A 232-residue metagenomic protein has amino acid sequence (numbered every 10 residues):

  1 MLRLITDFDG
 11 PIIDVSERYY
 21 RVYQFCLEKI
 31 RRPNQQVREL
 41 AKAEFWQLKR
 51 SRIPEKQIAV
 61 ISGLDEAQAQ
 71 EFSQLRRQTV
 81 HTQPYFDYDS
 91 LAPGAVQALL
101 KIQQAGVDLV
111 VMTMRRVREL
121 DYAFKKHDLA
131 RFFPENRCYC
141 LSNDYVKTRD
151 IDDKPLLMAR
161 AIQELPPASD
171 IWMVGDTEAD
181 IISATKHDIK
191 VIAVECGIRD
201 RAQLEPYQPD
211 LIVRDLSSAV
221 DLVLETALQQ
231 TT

Functional and structural regions predicted by a protein language model:
L2-P93: N-terminal helical cap/lid subdomain that shapes the substrate entry/recognition surface in HAD-like hydrolases
H81-V111, V117-D121: Short, acidic loop-to-helix structural element flanking the phosphoryl-transfer center in phosphate-processing enzymes
S90-G94, R115, D176, C196-R199: Short beta->alpha linker loops
L99-Q103, I162, I181-K186: Surface-exposed amphipathic alpha-helices with a cationic face
A105-V107, E164-D170, Q230: Glycine-rich phosphate-binding loop signature in dinucleotide/nucleotide-binding domains
V117-W172, K186, Q203-E205: Substrate-recognition "cap/lid" segment bordering the active-site pocket of phosphatases
C140, L211-D215: Short acidic-hydrophobic, aromatic-tinged amphipathic segments that line or gate anion-handling sites
W172-I212: Acidic, Mg2+-coordinating phosphoryl-transfer loop and its flanking beta/alpha structural elements, shared across
